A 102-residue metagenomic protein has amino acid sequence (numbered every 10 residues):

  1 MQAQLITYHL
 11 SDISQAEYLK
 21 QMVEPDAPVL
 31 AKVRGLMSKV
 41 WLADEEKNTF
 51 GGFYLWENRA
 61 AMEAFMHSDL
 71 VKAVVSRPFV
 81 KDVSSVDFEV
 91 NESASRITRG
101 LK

Functional and structural regions predicted by a protein language model:
M1-T49, R59-H67, K81-K102: Short S/T/G/P-rich N-terminal loop/turn motif that feeds into the first structured element of a domain
K72-R77: A common structural junction motif
